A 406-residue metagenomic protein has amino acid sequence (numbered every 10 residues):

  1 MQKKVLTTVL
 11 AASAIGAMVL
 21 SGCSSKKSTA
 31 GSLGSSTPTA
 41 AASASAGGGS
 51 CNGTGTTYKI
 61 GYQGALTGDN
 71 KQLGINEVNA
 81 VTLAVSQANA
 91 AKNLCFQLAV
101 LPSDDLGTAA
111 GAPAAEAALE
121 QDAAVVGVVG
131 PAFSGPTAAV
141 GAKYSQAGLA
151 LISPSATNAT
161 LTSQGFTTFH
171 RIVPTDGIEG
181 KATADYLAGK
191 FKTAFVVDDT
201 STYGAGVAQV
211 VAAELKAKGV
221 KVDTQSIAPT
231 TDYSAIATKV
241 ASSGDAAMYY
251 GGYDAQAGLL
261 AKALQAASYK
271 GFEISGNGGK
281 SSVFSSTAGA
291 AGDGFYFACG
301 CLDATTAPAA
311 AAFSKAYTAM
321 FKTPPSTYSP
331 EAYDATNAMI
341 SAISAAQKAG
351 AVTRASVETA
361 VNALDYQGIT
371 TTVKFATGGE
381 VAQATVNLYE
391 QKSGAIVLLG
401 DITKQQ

Functional and structural regions predicted by a protein language model:
M1-S21: Sec-dependent bacterial lipoprotein signal peptides
L20-S35: Bacterial lipoprotein signal-peptidase II cleavage site
L33, A40-G64, A90-Q97, L187-K192: Immediate post-signal peptide segment of exported/extracytoplasmic ligand-binding proteins
A44-T82, S103-A110, A132-F133, D199-A205 (+2 more regions): Extracytoplasmic "Venus flytrap"
S45-A46, Q72-N79, A91-F166, I172 (+2 more regions): Beta-alpha junction/loop-to-helix N-cap segments that form part of ligand/metal-binding clefts
Q121, A159-T160, T167-S268, A304-P308: Extracellular/periplasmic Venus flytrap/periplasmic-binding protein
A261-Y333, Q347, I402-K404: Extracellular/periplasmic periplasmic-binding protein-like sensory domains
P325-S329, I340-A395: Segments of small-molecule ligand-sensing domains
